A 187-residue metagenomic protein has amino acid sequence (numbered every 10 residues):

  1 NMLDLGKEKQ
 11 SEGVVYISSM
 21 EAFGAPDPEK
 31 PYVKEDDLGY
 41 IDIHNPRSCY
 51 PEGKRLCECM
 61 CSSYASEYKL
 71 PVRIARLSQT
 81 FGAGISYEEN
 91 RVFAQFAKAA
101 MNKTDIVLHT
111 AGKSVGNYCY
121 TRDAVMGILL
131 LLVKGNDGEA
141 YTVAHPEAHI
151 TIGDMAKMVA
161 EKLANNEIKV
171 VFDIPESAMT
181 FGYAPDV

Functional and structural regions predicted by a protein language model:
N1-G6, M60-C61, G127, L131: Hydrophobic positions on the long internal alpha-helix of Rossmann-like NAD(P)-dependent oxidoreductase domains
N1-R47: Conserved Rossmann-fold NAD(P)-dependent oxidoreductase catalytic core, especially the SDR/UDP-sugar
K9-V14, E29, L70, A111 (+1 more regions): Active-site loop of short-chain dehydrogenase/reductase
V14-Y16, R73-Q79, N117, T142: Structural signature of the Rossmann-like NAD(P)-dependent dehydrogenase/reductase core
S19, E58-A83, A94: Conserved beta-loop-beta element that borders a ligand/cofactor-binding pocket
S19-A25, Q79-I85, K113, V133 (+1 more regions): Active-site proximal helix/loop that lines the substrate pocket of Rossmann-like NAD(P)-dependent oxidoreductase domains
K34, A100-V187: C-terminal substrate-binding subdomain of Rossmann-fold SDR/epimerase-dehydratase oxidoreductases
C49, G53-L56: Active-site helix of classical SDR
